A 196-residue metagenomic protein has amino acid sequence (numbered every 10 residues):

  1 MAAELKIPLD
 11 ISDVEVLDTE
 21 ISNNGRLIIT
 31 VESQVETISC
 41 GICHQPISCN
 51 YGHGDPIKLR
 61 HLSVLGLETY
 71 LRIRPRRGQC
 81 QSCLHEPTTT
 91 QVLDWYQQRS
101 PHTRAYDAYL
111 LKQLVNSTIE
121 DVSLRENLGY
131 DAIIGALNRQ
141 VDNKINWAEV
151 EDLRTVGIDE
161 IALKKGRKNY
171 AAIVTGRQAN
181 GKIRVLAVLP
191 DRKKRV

Functional and structural regions predicted by a protein language model:
M1-H85, Q91-V92: Short, conserved DNA-binding cores of transcription-related domains
I29, C40-C43, C80, L110 (+4 more regions): Mobile genetic element proteins and their domesticated derivatives, centered on retroelements and DNA transposons
Q45, N127, N138, D142: Residue-level detection of the helix-turn-helix DNA-binding "recognition helix"
K58-R60, R99-H102, K194-V196: Short, surface-exposed linear segments at secondary-structure transitions and domain or protein termini
L84-Y106: Short, Lys/Arg-enriched anionic-surface-contact patches
H102-S117: Short, amphipathic alpha-helical "recognition" segments used to contact nucleic acids or chromatin
E120-A136: Short, basic interhelical loop/turn and adjoining N-cap of the next helix at nucleic-acid- or acidic-partner-contacting
A132-V196: RNase H-like nuclease fold core
